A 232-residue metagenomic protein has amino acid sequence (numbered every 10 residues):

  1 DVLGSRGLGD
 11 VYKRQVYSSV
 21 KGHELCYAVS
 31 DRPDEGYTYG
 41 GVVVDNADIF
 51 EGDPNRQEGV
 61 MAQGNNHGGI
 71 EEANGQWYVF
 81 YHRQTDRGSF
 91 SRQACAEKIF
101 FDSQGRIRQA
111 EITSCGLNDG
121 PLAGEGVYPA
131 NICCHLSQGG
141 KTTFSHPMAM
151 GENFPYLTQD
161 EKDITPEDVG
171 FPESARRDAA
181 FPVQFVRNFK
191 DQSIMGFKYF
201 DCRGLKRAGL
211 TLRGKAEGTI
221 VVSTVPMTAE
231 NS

Functional and structural regions predicted by a protein language model:
D1-Y12: Single conserved hydrophobic/aromatic residue that forms the stacking wall/gate of nucleotide- or nucleobase-binding
S5, A28, R32-V60, Q104-I112: Blade-edge beta-strand/turn elements of extracellular beta-propeller and related beta-sheet repeat scaffolds
D10-V20, Q76-Q84, L210: Hydrophobic core segments of beta-strands in well-ordered, beta-rich domains
G22-A28, G88-E97: Structural motif
Y27-S30, H82-Q84, V222-M227: Predominantly extracellular/luminal cell-surface or secreted proteins
N66-G68: Beta-propeller and closely related beta-sheet repeat lectin domains
E71-A73, D102: Structural WD40 beta-propeller signal
A94-C95, A110-S232: Extracytoplasmic
